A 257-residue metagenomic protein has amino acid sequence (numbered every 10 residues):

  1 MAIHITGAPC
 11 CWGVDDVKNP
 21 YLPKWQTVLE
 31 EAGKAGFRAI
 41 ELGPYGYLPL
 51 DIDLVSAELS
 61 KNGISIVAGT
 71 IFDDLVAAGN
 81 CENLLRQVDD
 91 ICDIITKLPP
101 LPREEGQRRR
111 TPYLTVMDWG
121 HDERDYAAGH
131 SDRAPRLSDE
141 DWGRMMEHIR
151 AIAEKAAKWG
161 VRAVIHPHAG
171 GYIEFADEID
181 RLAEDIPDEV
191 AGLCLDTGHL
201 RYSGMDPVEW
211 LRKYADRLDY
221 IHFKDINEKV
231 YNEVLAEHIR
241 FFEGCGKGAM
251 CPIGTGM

Functional and structural regions predicted by a protein language model:
M1-T6: Extreme N-terminal starter segment of soluble prokaryotic enzymes
C10-K24, V76-L85, A134-G143, G254-T255: Active-site mouth loops of central-metabolism enzymes
C11-G13, P44-L48, F72-L75, D118-D122 (+3 more regions): Active-site-proximal loop/turn and secondary-structure-junction residues that shape catalytic pockets, frequently
N19-P23, E123-H130, Y231-E243: Short, flexible, mixed-charge acidic loops at enzyme active sites
K24-L48, L98: Catalytic domains of carbohydrate-active enzymes, especially glycoside hydrolases
A39-I40, W142-P252: Acidic/histidine-rich catalytic cores of soluble enzymes
L48-T70: Aromatic-lined substrate-binding rim segments of carbohydrate-active enzymes
K61, S65, N80-L193: Active-site acidic/histidine proton-transfer and metal-coordination neighborhood in alpha/beta enzyme cores
